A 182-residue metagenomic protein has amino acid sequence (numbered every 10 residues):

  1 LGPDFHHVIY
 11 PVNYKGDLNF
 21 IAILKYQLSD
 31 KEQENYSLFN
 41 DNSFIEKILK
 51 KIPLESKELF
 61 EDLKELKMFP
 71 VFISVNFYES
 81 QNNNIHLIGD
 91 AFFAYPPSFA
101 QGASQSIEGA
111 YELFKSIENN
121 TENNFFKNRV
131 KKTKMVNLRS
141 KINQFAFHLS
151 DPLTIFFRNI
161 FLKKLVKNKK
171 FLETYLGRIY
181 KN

Functional and structural regions predicted by a protein language model:
L1-D4, K15, L66, S80-Q81 (+3 more regions): A generic fold-level signal
L1-M68: Conserved FAD/dinucleotide-binding core of flavoprotein oxidoreductases
N19, A103-S106: Glycine-rich, phosphate-binding/catalytic loops in enzymes
K31-E34, P96-A100: Short acidic, glycine/proline-rich loop/turn micro-motifs
E58, Y78, F99-S104, Y111-N182: C-terminal helical "tail/cap" subdomain of flavin- and related membrane-associated enzymes
M68-P96: FAD-binding beta-loop-beta segment adjacent to the flavin cofactor pocket
